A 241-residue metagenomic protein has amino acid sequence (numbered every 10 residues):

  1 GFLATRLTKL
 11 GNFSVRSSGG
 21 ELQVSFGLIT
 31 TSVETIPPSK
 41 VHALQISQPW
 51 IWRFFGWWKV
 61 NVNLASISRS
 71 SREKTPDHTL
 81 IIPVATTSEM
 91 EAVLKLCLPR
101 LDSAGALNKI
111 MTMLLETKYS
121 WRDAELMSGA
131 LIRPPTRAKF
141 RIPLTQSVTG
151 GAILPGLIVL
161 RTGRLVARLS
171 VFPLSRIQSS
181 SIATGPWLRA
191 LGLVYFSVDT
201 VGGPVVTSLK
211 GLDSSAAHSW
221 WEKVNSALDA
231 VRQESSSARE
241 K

Functional and structural regions predicted by a protein language model:
G1-K241: N-terminal basic, Ser/Thr-rich segments that initiate or prime the first beta/alpha elements at protein or domain
